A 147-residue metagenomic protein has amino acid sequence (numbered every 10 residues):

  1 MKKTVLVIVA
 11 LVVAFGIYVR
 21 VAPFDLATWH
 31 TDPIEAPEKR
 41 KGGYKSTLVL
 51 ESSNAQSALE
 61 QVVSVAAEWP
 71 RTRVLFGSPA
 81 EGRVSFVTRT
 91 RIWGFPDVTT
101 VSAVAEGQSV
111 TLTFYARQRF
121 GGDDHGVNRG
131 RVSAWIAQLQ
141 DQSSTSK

Functional and structural regions predicted by a protein language model:
T4-V7, F15-K147: Ser/Thr-rich, low-complexity intrinsically disordered terminal regions
